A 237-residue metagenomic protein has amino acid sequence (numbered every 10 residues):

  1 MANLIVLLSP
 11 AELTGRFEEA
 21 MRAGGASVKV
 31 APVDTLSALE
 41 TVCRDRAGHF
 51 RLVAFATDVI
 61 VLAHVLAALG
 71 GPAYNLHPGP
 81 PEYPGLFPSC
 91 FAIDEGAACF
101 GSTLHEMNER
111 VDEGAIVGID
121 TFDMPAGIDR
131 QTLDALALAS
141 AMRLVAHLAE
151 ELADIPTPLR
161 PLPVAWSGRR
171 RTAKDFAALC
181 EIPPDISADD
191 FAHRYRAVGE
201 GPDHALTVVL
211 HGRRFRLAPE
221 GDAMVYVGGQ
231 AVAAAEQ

Functional and structural regions predicted by a protein language model:
M1-Q237: One-carbon transfer enzymes
